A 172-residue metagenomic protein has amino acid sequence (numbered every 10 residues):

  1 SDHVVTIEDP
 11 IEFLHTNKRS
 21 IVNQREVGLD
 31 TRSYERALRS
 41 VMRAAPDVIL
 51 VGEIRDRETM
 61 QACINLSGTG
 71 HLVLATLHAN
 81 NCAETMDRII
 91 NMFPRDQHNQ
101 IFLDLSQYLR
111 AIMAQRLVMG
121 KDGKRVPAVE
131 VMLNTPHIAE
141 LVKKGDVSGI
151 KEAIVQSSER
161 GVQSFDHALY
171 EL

Functional and structural regions predicted by a protein language model:
S1-L172: Short, flexible helix-loop junctions that flank or precede catalytic/ligand sites
